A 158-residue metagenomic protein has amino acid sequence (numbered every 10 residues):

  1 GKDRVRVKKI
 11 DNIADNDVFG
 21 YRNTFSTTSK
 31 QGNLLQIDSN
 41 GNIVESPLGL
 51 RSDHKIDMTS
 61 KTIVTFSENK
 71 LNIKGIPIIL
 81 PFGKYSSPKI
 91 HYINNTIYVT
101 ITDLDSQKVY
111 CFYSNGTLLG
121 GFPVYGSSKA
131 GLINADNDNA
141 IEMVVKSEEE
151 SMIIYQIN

Functional and structural regions predicted by a protein language model:
D3-I10, G41-L48, G75-P81, T117-F122: A short beta-strand motif characteristic of beta-propeller blades
V18, H54-I56, P88, A130: Hydrophobic core register within WD40 beta-propeller blades
G20-R22, M58-T62, H91-Y98, N134-M143: Acidic, glycine-anchored loop motifs typical of Ca2+
T27-Q31, T65-E68, I101-D105, V145-E149: Conserved beta-strand positions in repeat-built beta-propeller and related beta-rich domains
G32-Q36, N69-I73, S106-Y110, E150-Q156: Structural motif
F82-Q107: Loop/turn-rich, solvent-exposed surfaces of beta-rich toroidal or solenoidal domains
F82-S87, L118-I133: Conserved blade-ending motifs and adjacent loop-strand segments that build the rim/top face of beta-propeller domains
K129-N158: Blade-level signature of beta-propeller repeat domains, shared across WD40, Kelch, NHL, RCC1 and BNR/Asp-box propellers
